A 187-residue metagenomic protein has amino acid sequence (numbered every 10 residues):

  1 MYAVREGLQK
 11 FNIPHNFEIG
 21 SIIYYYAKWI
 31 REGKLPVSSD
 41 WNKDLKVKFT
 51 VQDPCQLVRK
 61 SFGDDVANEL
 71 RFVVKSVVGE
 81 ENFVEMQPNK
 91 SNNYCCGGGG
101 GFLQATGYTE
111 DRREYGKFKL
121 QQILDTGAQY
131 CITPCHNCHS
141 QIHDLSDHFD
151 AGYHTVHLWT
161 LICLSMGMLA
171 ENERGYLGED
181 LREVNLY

Functional and structural regions predicted by a protein language model:
M1-Y187: Iron-sulfur cluster-binding electron-transfer modules in prokaryotic oxidoreductases
